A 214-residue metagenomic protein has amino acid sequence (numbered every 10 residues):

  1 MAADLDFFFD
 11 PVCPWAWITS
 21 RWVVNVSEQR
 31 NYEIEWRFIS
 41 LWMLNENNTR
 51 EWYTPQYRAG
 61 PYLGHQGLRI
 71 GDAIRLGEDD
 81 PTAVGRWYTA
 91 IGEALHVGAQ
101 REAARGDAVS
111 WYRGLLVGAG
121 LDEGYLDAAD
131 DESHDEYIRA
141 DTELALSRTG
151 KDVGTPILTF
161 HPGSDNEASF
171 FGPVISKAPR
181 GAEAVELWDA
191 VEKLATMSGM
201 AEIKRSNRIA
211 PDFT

Functional and structural regions predicted by a protein language model:
M1, R30-Y32, N166: Residue-level signal for beta-strand positions within conserved beta-sheet cores that form or flank
M1-N25: Local sequence-structure signature of Cys/Sec-based thiol-disulfide redox active-site neighborhoods
A2-A3, T89-E93, F170-F171: A short alpha-helix capping/helix-coil boundary motif
D10-C13, Y57, P61, E78 (+3 more regions): Charge-dense, low-complexity intrinsically disordered segments
W17-A108, Y112, A190, L194 (+2 more regions): Structural alpha/beta surface segment adjacent to cysteine/selenocysteine redox centers across thiol/disulfide enzymes
W22-V26, R101-T214: C-terminal cap of thioredoxin/glutaredoxin-like
